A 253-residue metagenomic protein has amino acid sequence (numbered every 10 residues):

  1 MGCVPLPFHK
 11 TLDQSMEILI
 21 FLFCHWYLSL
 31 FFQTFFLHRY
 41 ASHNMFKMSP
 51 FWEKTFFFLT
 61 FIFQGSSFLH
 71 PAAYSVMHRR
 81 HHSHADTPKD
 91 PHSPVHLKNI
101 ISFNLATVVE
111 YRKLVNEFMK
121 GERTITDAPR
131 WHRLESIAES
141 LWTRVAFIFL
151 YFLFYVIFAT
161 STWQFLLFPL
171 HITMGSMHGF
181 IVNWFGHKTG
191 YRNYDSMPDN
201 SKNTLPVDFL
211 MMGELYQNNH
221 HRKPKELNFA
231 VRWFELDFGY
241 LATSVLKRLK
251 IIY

Functional and structural regions predicted by a protein language model:
M1-I181, F185, Y216, K225-Y253: Non-catalytic, topology-defining segments of multipass membrane proteins
F68, T126-H132, R192-Y216, R222-K223: Active-site-proximal inter-transmembrane loops
F185-N193: Flexible secondary-structure boundary motifs
